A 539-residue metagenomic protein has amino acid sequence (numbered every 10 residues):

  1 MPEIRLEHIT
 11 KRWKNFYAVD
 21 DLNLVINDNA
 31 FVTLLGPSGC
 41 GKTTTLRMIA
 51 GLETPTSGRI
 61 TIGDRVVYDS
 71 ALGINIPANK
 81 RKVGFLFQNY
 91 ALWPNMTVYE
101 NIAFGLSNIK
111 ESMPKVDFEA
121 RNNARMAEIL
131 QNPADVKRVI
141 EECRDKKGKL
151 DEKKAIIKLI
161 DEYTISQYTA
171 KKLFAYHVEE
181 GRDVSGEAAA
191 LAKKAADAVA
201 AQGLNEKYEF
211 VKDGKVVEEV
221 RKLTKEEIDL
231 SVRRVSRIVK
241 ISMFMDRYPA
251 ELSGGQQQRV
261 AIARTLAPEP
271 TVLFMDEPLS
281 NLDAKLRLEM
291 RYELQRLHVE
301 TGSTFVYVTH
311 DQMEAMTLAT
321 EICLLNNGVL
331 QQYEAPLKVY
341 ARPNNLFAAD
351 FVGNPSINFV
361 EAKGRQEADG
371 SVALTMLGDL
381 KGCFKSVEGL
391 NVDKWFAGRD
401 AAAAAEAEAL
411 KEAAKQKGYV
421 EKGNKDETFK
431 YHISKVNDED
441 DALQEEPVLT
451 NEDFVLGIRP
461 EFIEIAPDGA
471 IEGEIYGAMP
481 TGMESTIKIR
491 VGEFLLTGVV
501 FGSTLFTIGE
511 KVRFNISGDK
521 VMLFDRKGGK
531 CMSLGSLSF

Functional and structural regions predicted by a protein language model:
L35-P37: The feature captures the beta-strand-to-loop junction immediately N-terminal to the Walker
A50: Helix-to-loop junction immediately C-terminal to a conserved catalytic motif
R59-T61, R65, V329: ATP-binding/catalytic-site motifs of ATP-hydrolyzing domains
V67-G84, N108-E119, A127, K137-K149 (+5 more regions): ABC ATPase NBD coupling module
E100-F104, N108, Y208, K215-F347: ABC ATPase nucleotide-binding domains
T304, T309-V420: Internal alpha/beta loop-helix hairpins
A368-F539: Non-catalytic connector elements of ABC transporters
